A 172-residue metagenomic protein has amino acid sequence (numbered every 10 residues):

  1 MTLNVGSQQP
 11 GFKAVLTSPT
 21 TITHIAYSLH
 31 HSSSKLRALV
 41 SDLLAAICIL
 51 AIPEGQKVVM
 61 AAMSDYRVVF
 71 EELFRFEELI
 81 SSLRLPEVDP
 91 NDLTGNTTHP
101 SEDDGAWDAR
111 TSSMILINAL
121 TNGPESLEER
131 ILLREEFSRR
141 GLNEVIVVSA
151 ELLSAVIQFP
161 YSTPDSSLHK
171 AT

Functional and structural regions predicted by a protein language model:
M1-T172: Extended acidic/polar regulatory tracts at the flanks of large eukaryotic scaffold/adaptor proteins
